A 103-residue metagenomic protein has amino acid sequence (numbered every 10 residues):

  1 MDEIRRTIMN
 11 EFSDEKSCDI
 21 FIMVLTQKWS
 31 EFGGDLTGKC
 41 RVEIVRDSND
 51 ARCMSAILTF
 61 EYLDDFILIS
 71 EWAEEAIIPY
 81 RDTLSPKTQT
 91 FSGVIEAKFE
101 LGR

Functional and structural regions predicted by a protein language model:
I4-E11, S55: Active-site-flanking beta-strand signature of metal-NTP-handling nucleotidyl enzymes and homologous cyclase-like
R6-I8, L25, W29: Hydrophobic alpha-helical core bundles mediating ligand binding, dimerization, or RNAP-core interactions
M9-E11, E43, T59: Generic structural detector for well-ordered beta-strands
E11-L25: Short, surface-exposed ligand-recognition loops at beta-strand->loop->(often short) alpha-helix junctions that present
Q27-C40, N49, T59-V94: An amphipathic, aromatic/His-enriched active-site/gating alpha helix that lines ligand/cofactor pockets
V45-A51: A short beta-turn/loop motif at secondary-structure boundaries
E96-R103: Short, low-order "capping/linker" segments at domain edges
